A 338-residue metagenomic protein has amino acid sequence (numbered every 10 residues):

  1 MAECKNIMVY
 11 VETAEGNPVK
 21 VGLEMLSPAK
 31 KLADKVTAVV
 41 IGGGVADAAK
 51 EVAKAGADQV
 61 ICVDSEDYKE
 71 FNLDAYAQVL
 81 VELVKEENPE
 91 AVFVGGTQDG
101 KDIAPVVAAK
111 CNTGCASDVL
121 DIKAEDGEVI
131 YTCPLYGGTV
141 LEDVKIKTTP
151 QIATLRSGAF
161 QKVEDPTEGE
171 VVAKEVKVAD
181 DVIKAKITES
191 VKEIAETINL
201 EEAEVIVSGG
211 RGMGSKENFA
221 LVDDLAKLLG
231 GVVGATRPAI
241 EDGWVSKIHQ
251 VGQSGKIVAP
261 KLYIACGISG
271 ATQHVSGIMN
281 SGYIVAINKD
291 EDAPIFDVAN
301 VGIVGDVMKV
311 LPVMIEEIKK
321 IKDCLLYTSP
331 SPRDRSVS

Functional and structural regions predicted by a protein language model:
M1-L326: N-terminal glycine-rich FAD/FM-binding segment characteristic of electron-transfer flavoproteins
Y327-P332: Conserved small/polar residues in nucleotide/adenosyl-binding loops
